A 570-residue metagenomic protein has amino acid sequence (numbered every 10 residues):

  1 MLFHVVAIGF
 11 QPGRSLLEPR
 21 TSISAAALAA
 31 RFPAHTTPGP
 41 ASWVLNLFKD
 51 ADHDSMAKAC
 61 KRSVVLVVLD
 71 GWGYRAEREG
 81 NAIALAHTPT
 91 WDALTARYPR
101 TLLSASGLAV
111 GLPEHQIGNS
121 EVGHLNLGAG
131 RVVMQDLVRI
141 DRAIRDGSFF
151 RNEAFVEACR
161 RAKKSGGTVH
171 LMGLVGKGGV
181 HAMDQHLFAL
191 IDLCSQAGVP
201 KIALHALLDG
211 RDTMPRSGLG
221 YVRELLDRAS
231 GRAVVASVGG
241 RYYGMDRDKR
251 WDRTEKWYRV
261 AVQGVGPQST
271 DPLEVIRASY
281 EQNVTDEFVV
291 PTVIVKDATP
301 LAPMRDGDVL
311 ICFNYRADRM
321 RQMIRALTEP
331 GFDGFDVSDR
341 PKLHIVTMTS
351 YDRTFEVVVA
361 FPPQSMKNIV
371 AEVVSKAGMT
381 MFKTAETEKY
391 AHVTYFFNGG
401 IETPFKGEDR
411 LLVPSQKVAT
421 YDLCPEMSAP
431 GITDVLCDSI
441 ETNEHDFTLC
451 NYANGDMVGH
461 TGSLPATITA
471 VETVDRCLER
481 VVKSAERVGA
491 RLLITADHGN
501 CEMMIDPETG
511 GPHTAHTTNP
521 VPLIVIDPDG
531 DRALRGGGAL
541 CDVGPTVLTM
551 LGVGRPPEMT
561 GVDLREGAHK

Functional and structural regions predicted by a protein language model:
L2, L16-L17, L28, L45-L47: Leucine-biased recognition of intrinsically disordered, low-complexity hydrophobic segments
P12, P19: Cationic, low-complexity basic patches in intrinsically disordered or flexible, solvent-exposed regions
R20-S24: Low-acidity, Ser/Thr- and Arg-rich intrinsically disordered low-complexity segments
A25-A27, A34: Short amphipathic, helix-prone segments within low-complexity/disordered or flexible regions
P33, W43-K570: Feature captures the catalytic ectodomains and active-site-proximal regions of enzymes that hydrolyze or transfer
